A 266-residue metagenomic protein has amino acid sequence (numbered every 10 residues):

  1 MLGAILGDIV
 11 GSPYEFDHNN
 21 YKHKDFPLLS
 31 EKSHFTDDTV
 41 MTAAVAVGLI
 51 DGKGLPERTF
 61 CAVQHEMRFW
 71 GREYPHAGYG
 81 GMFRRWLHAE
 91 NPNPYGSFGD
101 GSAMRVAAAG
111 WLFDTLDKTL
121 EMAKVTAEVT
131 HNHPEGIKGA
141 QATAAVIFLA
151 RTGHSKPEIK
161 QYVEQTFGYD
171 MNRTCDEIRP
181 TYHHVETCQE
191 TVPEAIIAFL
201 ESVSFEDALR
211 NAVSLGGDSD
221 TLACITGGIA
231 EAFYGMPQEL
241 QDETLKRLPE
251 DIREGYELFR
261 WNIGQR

Functional and structural regions predicted by a protein language model:
M1-R266: Structured, active/binding-site neighborhoods that engage oxygen-rich ligands
